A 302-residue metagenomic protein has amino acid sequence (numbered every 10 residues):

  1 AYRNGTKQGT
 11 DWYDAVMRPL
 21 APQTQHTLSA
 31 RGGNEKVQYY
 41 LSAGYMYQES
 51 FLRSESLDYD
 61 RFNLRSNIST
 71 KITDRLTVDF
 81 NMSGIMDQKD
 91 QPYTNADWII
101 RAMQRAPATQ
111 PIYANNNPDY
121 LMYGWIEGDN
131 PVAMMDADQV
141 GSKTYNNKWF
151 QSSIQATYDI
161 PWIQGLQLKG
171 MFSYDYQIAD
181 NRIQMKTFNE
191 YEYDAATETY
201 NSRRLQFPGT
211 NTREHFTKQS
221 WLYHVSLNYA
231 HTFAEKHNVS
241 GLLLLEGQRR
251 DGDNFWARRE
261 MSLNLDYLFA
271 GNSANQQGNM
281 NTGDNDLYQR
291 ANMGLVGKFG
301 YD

Functional and structural regions predicted by a protein language model:
A1-E55: Residues embedded in well-ordered regular secondary structure
A1-G9, M46, S50-Y59, N63-Q151 (+2 more regions): Surface-exposed loop/interface segments of Gram-negative outer-membrane beta-barrel transport/assembly proteins
L28-N34, S66-T70, S152-Y158, V225-Y229 (+1 more regions): Residues on the lipid-exposed face of transmembrane beta-strands in outer-membrane beta-barrel proteins
S29, Y40, K169, S240-L244 (+1 more regions): Structured core elements
V37-Y40, N146-K148, D302: Helix-boundary capping/turn motifs
